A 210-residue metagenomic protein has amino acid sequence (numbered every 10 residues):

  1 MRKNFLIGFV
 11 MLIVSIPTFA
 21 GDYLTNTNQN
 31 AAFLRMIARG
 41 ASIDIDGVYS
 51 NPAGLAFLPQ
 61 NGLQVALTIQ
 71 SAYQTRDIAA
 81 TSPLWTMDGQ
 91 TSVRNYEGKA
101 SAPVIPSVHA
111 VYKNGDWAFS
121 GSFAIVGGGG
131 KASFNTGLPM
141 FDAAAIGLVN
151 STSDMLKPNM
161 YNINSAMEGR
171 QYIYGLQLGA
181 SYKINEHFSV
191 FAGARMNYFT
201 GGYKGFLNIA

Functional and structural regions predicted by a protein language model:
M1-N4: Positively charged n-region of N-terminal signal peptides that target proteins for export
G8-S15: Bacterial N-terminal signal peptides
I16-I125: N-terminal, post-signal peptide beta-strand-biased segments of exported outer-membrane/organellar beta-barrel and other
A31, I37, A41, T75-S101 (+3 more regions): Extracellular/periplasm-exposed beta-strand and loop segments of Gram-negative cell-envelope proteins, dominated by
S50, I184-N185: Transmembrane beta-barrel domains of bacterial outer-membrane proteins
Q64, A118-S120, K183, S189 (+1 more regions): Membrane-spanning beta-strand positions in outer-membrane beta-barrel proteins
V111-N114, L178, Y182, A194: Residue-level signature of outer-membrane beta-barrel architecture
A124, G193-M196: Short, well-ordered beta-to-alpha junction loops that form the rim of enzyme active sites and present histidine/acidic
